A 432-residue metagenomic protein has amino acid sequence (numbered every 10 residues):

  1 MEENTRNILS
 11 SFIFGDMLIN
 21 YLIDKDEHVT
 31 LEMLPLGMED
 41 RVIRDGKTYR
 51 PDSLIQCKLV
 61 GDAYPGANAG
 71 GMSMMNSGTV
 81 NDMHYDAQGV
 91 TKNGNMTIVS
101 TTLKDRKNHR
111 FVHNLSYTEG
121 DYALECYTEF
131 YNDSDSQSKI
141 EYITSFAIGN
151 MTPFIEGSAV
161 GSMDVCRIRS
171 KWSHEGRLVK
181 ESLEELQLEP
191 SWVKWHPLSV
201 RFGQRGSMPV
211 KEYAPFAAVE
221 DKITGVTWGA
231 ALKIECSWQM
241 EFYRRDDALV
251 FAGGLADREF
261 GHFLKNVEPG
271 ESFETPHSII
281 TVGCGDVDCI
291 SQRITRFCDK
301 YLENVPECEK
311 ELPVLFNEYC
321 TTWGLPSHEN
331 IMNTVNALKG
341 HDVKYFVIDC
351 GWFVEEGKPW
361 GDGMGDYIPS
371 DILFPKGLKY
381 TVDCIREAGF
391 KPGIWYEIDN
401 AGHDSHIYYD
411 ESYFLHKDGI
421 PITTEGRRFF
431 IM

Functional and structural regions predicted by a protein language model:
E2-R245, G261: Polysaccharide-binding surfaces and accessory modules of carbohydrate-active proteins
A123-L124, K139, E274, H341-D342 (+1 more regions): Short loop/turn motifs at secondary-structure junctions
D133-D135, V282-G283, D399-A401: Short coil/turn motifs at secondary-structure junctions
L249-H262: Short, structured beta-strand/loop micro-motifs enriched in basic residues and often containing a Trp
K265-C284: Short Pro-Gly-centered flexible turn/kink motifs
T281-R293: Short, Lys/Arg- and Gly-enriched loop/turn segments at beta-strand edges
T295-V314: Long, charged amphipathic helices and adjacent flexible linkers at domain junctions
E309-M432: Aromatic-lined carbohydrate-binding/catalytic grooves of carbohydrate-active enzymes
